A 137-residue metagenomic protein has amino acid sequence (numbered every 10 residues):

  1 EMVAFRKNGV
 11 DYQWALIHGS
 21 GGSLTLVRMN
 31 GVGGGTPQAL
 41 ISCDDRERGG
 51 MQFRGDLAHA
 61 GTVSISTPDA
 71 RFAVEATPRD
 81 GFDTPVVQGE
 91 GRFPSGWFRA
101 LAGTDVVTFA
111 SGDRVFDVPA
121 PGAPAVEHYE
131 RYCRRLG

Functional and structural regions predicted by a protein language model:
E1-A58: An ectodomain-focused feature that recognizes extracytoplasmic/extracellular
Y12-H18, I41-D44, S64-I65, E75-D80 (+2 more regions): Short, exposed beta-strand/loop patches in secreted or surface proteins that constitute
P37, T62-V63, Y129-E130: A short, polar/proline- and glycine-enriched secondary-structure boundary/capping micro-motif
H59-V63, D105: Short beta-strand/loop motifs in extracellular/secreted proteins, especially within beta-sandwich accessory domains
P68-G137: Internal interaction segment
